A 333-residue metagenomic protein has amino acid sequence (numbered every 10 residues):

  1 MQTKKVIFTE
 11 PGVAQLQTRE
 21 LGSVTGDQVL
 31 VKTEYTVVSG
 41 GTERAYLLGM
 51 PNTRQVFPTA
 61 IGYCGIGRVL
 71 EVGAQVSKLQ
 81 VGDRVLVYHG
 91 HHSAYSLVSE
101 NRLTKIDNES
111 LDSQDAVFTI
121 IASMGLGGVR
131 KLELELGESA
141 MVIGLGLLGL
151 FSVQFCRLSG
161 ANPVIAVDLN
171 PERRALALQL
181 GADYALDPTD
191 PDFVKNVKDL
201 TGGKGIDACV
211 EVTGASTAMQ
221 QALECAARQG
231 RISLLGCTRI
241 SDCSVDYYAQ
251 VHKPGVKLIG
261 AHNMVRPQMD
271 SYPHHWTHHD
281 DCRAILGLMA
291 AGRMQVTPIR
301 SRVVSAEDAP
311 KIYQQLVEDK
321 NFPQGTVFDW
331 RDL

Functional and structural regions predicted by a protein language model:
G22-V38, G49-H91: Glycine-rich beta-strand-centered segment in the early N-terminal region that forms part of a ligand/cofactor-binding
Q28, Y35, C64, R84-V85 (+5 more regions): Residue-level marker of beta-strand positions
H89-E100: A structural motif shared across PLP-dependent enzymes of the aminotransferase-like
D115-P191, K195: Mid-domain Rossmann-like dinucleotide-binding core that forms the NAD(H)/NADP(H) cofactor-binding site
L180-I259: Glycine-rich cofactor phosphate-binding loops and adjacent beta1-alpha1 units of small-molecule cofactor enzyme domains
G203, S233, I240, S244 (+3 more regions): C-terminal capping/lid region of NAD(P)-dependent oxidoreductase domains
D246-R300, K311: C-terminal substrate-binding/catalytic core of Rossmann-like NAD(P)-dependent dehydrogenases/reductases
